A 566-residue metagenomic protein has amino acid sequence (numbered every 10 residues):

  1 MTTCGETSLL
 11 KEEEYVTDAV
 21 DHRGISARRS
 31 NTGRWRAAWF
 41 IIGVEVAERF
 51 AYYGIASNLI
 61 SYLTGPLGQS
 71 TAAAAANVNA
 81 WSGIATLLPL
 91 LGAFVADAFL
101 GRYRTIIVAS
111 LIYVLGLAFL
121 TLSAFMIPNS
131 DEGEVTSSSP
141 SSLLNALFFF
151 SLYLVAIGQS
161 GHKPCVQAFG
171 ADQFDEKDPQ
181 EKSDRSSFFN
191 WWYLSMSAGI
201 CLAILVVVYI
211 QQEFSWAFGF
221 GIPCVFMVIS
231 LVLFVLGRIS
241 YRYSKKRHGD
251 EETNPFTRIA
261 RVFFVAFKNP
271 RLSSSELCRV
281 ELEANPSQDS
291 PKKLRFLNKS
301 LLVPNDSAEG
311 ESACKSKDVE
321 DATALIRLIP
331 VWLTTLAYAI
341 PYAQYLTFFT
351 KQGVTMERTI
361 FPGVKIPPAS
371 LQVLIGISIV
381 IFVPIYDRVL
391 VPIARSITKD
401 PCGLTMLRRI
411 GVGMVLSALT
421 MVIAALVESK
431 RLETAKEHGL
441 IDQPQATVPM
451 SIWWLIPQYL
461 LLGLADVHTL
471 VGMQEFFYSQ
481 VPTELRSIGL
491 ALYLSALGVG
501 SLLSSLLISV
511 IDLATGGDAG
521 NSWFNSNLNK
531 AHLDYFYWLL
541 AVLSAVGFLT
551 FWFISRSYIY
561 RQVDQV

Functional and structural regions predicted by a protein language model:
T2-D131, S137-V566: Hydrophobic transmembrane alpha-helices of multi-pass solute transporters/permeases
